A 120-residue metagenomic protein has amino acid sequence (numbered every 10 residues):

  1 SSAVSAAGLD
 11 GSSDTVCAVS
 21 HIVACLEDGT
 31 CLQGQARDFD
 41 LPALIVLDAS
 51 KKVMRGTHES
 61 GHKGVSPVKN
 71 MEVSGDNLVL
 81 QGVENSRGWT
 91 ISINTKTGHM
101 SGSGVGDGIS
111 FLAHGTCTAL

Functional and structural regions predicted by a protein language model:
S2-A6: Sec/Tat signal peptide C-region and signal peptidase I cleavage site
G11-S12, V16-K51: Short, solvent-exposed loop/hinge segments that bridge or flank secondary-structure elements
V19, M54-G56, L80-G82, G98-G104: Short hydrophobic/aromatic-rich beta-strand segments that constitute the beta-sheet cores of beta-sandwich/beta-barrel
H21-A24, G56-G64, V105-I109: Short, solvent-exposed aromatic-acidic interface loops
Q35, G106-L120: Edge beta-strand at a domain terminus
A43-I45, K69, G88-T95, H114-T118: Hydrophobic/aromatic beta-strand elements that line small-molecule binding cavities or substrate pockets in beta-rich
A49-R87: Contiguous, well-ordered beta-strand patches that form the walls/edges of small beta-barrel/beta-sandwich domains
I91-I93, M100-L112: Short, exposed beta-strand-loop hairpins at the edges of beta-sheets in extracellular/periplasmic proteins
